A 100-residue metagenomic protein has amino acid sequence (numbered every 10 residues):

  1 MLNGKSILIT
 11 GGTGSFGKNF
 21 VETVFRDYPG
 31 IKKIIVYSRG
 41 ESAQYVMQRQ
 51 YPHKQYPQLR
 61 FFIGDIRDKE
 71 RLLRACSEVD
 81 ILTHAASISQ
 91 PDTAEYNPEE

Functional and structural regions predicted by a protein language model:
N3-K5, V79: Phosphate-coordination loops involved in phosphoryl transfer and adenosine-cofactor binding
K5-Y28: N-terminal Rossmann NAD(P)H-binding glycine-rich loop of SDR-like oxidoreductase domains
L8, I35, F62: Conserved Rossmann-like nucleotide-binding pocket used by diverse enzymes that bind dinucleotide cofactors
S15, S42-A43, R67, D92: Short alpha-helical
N19-F20, V46, T93-A94: Short glycine-/acidic-enriched loop or helix-start segments at secondary-structure transitions that form or flank
F25, R49-Q55, L59-E100: NAD(P)H-binding glycine-rich loop region in Rossmannoid oxidoreductase-like domains and their noncatalytic homologs
P29-A43: Conserved glycine-rich Rossmann-like NAD(P)H-binding loop of the short-chain dehydrogenase/reductase
A43-R49: Short alpha-helix adjacent to the SAM-binding motif of class I
